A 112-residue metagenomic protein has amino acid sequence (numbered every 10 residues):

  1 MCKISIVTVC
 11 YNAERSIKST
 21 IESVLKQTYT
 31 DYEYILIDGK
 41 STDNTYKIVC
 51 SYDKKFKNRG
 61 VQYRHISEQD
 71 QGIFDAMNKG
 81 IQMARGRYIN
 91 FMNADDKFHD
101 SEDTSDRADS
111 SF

Functional and structural regions predicted by a protein language model:
M1-F112: Nucleotide-sugar donor-binding/catalytic module of glycosyltransferases that assemble extracellular/cell-envelope
